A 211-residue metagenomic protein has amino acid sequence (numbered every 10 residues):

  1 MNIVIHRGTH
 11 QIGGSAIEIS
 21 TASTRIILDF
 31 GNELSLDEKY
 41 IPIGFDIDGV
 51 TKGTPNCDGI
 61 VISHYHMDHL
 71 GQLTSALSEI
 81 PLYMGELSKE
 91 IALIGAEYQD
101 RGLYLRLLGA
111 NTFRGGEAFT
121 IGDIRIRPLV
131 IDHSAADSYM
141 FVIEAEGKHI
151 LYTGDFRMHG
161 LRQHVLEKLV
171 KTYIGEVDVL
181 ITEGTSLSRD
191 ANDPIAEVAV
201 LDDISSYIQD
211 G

Functional and structural regions predicted by a protein language model:
M1-Q11, S15-V61, D68-G211: His/Asp/Glu-rich metal-coordinating catalytic cores of metallo-dependent phosphodiesterases/hydrolases acting on
